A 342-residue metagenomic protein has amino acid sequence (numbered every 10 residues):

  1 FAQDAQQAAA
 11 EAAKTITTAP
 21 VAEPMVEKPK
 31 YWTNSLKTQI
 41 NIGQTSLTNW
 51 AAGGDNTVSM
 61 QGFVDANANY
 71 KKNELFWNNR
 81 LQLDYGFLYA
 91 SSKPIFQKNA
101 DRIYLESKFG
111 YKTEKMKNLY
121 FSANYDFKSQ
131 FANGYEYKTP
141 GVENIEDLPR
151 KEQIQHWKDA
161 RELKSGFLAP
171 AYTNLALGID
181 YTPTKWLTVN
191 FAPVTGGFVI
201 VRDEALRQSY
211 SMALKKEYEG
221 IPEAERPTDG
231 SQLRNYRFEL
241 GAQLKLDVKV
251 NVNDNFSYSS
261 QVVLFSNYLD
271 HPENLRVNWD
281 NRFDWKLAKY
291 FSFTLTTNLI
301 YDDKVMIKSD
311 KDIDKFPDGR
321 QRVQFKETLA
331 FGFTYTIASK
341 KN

Functional and structural regions predicted by a protein language model:
F1-E27, A338-N342: Cleavable N-terminal export/targeting peptides
L36, I40-I42, G62-Y70, L105-Y111 (+7 more regions): Residues on the lipid-exposed face of transmembrane beta-strands in outer-membrane beta-barrel proteins
I40-S46, K72-E74, L83-Y89, Y125-Y135 (+5 more regions): Transmembrane beta-strands of outer-membrane beta-barrel pores
G43-F63, S91-I95: Surface-exposed strand-loop-strand hairpins of Gram-negative outer-membrane beta-barrel proteins
N56-G62, N99-L105, A169-T173, Y236-A242 (+2 more regions): Residues that define the transmembrane beta-barrel architecture of outer-membrane proteins
E74-W77, M116-Y120, W186-V189, N255-Y258 (+2 more regions): Repeated loop/turn-to-beta-strand initiation elements of outer-membrane beta-barrel proteins
K98-G241, D318: Outer-membrane pore/translocation modules
V323-N342: Outer-membrane beta-barrel "beta-signal"
